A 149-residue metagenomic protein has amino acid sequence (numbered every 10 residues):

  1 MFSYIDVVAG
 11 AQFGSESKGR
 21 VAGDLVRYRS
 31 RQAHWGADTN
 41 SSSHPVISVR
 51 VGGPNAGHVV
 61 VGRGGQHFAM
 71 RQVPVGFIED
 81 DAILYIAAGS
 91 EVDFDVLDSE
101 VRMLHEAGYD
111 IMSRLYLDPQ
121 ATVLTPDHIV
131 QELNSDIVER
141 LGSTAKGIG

Functional and structural regions predicted by a protein language model:
M1-I148: Non-transmembrane, aqueous-exposed alpha-helical and coiled segments at domain scale
